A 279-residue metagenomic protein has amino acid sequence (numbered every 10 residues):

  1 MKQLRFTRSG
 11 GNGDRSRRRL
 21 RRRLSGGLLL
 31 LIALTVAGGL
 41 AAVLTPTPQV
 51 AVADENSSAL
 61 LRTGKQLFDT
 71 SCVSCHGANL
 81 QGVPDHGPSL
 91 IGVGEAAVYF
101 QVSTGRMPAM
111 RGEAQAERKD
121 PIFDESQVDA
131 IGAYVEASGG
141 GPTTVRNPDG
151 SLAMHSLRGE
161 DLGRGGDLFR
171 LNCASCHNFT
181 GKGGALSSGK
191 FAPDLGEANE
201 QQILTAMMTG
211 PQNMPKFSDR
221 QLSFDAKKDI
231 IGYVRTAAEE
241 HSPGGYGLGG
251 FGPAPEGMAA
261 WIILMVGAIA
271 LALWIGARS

Functional and structural regions predicted by a protein language model:
M1-L60, E239-S279: N-terminal export/targeting leaders of redox proteins
L20, L31-G87, G92-E95, M110-K119: Cross-kingdom Sec-pathway N-terminal secretion signals
S57-H76, Y99, R158-T180: Sequence/structural segment immediately N-terminal to covalent heme-attachment motifs in c-type and related
L67, L90, V98, M107 (+4 more regions): Short, structured motif recognition centered on aromatic/hydrophobic residues
D69-C72, G87, E95, R170 (+3 more regions): Disulfide-stabilized extracellular ectodomain repeats and their linkers
C75-G82, I91-E95, S103, E136-A137 (+4 more regions): Detector for the c-type heme attachment site
P84-S89, A185-A192: Short cysteine/histidine-rich zinc-coordinating motifs and their immediately flanking basic loops
M110-G183, G189, E200, N213-S279: Flexible coil segments in periplasmic/lumen-exposed cytochrome c-class electron-transfer proteins
